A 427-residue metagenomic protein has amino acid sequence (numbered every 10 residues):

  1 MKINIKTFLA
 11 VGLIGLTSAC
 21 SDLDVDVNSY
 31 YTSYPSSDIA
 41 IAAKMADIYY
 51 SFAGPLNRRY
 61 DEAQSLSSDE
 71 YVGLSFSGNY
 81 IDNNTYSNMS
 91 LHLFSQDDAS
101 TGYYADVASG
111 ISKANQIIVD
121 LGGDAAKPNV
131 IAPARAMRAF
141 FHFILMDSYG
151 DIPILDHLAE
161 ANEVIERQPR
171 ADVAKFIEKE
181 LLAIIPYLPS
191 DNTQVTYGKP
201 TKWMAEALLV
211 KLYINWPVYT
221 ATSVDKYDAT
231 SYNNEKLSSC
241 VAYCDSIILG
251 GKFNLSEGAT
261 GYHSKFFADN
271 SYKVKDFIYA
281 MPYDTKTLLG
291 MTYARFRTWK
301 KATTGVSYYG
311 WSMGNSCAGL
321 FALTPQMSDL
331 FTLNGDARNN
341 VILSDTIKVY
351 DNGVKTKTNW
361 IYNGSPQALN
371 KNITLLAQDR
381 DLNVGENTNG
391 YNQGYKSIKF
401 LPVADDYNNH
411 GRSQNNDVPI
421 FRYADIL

Functional and structural regions predicted by a protein language model:
M1-S18: Sec-dependent bacterial lipoprotein signal peptides
C20-S67, F94-Q96, N234: Membrane-proximal, proline-rich intrinsically disordered regions
Y34, I39, R59-S75, L158 (+2 more regions): Short, surface-exposed recognition loops and adjoining beta-strand edges that mediate ligand/DNA contacts, enriched
D38-L56, S77-Y149, E163-K175, K179-Y197 (+2 more regions): Conserved, well-structured interaction surfaces
M45, Y49, A53-L56, I81-G102 (+1 more regions): Elongated scaffold/linker segments in the mid-to-C-terminal portions of large proteins
R135, E206-L209: TPR/Sel1-like alpha-solenoid repeat signature
M146-S148, P153, N215-V224: Short coil/turn linking the two alpha-helices of tandem helical-hairpin repeats
